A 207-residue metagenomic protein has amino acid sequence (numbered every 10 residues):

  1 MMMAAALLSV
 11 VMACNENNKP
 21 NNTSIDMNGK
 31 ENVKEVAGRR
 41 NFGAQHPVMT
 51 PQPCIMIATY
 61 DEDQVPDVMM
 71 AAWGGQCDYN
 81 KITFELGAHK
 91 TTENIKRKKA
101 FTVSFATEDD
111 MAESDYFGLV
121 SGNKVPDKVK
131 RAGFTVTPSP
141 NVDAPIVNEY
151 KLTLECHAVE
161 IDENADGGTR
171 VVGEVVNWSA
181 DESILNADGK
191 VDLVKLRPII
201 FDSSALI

Functional and structural regions predicted by a protein language model:
M1-M2: Bacterial N-terminal signal peptides that target proteins for export
V10-A13: C-terminal motif of bacterial Sec signal peptides marking the signal peptidase cleavage site
N15-N17: Bacterial signal peptide processing site
N22-I207: Basic, polyanion-binding surface patches
